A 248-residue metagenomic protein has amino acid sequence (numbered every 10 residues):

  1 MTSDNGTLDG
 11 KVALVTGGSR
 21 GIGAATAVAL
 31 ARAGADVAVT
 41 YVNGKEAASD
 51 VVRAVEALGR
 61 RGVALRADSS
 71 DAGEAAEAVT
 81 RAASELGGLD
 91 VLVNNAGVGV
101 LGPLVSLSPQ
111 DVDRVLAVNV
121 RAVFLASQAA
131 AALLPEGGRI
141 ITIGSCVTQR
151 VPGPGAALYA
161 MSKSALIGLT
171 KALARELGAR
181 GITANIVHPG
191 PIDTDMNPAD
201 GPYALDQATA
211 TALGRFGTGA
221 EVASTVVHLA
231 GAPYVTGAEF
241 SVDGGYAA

Functional and structural regions predicted by a protein language model:
S19-R20: Conserved glycine-rich cofactor-binding loop
A33-D50: Conserved glycine-rich Rossmann-like NAD(P)H-binding loop of the short-chain dehydrogenase/reductase
L86, L133, R215-V242, A247: C-terminal substrate-recognition "lid" of short-chain dehydrogenase/reductases
P103-L104, D111-L116, Q207: Substrate-binding pocket helix/loop in short-chain dehydrogenase/reductase
S127, S162, T170: Active-site helix of classical SDR
A132, R175-A179: Alpha-helical segment proximal to the catalytic Tyr-Lys
G178, T183, T236-G237: Short, small/polar-rich loop/turn modules that mediate ligand/substrate recognition or access, typified
